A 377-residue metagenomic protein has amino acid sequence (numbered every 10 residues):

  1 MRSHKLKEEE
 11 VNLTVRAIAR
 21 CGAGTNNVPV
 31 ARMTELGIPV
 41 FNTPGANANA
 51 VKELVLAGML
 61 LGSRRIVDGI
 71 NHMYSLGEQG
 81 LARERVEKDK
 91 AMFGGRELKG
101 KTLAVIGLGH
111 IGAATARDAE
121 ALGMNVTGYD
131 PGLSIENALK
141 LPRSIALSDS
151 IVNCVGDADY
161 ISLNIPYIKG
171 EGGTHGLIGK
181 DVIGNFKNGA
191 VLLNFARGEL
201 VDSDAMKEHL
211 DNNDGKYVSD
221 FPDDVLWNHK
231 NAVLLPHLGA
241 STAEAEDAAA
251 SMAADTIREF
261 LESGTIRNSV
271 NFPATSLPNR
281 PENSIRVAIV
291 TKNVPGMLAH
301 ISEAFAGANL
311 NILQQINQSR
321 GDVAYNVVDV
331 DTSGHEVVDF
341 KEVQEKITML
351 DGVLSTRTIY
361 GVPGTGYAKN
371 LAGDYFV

Functional and structural regions predicted by a protein language model:
M1-N42, G156, S162-N164, G179 (+3 more regions): An N-terminal-biased, well-structured beta-alpha scaffold segment characteristic of Rossmann-like dinucleotide-binding
K5-K7, P131-V225, S241: Rossmann-like adenosine-cofactor binding region
L36, P44-T102, E262, N268-S269: Phosphate-binding beta-alpha-beta segment of Rossmann-like dinucleotide-binding domains, i.e., the NAD(P)
K52-N71, R117-M124, S251-T265, S302-L310: Oxidoreductase and adenylate-handling cofactor-binding alpha/beta cores
L108-G109: Glycine-rich Rossmann-fold phosphate-binding loop(s) that bind the pyrophosphate of adenine dinucleotide cofactors
G112-A113: N-terminal Rossmann-fold NAD(P) dinucleotide-binding loop
K180-G184, N188-P281, V290-K292, A308 (+4 more regions): Rossmann-like dinucleotide-binding domain for NAD(H)/NADP(H)
